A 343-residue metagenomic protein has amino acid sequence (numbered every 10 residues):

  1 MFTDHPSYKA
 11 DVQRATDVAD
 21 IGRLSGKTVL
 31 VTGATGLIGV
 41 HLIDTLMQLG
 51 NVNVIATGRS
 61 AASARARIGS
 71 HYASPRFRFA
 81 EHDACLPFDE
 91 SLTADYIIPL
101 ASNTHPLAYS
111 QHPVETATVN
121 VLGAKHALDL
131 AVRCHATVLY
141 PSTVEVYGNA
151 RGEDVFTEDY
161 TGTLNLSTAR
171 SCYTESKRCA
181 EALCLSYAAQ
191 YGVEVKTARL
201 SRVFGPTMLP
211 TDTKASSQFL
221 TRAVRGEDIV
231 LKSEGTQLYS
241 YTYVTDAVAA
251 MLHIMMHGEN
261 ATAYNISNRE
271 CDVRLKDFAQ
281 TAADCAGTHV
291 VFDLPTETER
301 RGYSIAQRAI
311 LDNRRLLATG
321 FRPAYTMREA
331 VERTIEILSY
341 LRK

Functional and structural regions predicted by a protein language model:
M1-F2, E227-K343: C-terminal substrate-binding subdomain of Rossmann-fold SDR/epimerase-dehydratase oxidoreductases
M1-V29: Non-catalytic terminal and boundary segments that flank Rossmann-like NAD(P)-dependent oxidoreductase
L30-Q48: N-terminal Rossmann NAD(P)H-binding glycine-rich loop of SDR-like oxidoreductase domains
N51-S63: Conserved glycine-rich Rossmann-like NAD(P)H-binding loop of the short-chain dehydrogenase/reductase
E81-V119, L130: NAD(P)H-binding glycine-rich loop region in Rossmannoid oxidoreductase-like domains and their noncatalytic homologs
P99, K125-R170: Conserved Rossmann-fold NAD(P)-dependent oxidoreductase catalytic core, especially the SDR/UDP-sugar
R151-D159, A182-Y239, V244-M255, Q280-C285: NAD(P)-dependent short-chain dehydrogenase/reductase
C172, S176: Active-site helix of classical SDR
